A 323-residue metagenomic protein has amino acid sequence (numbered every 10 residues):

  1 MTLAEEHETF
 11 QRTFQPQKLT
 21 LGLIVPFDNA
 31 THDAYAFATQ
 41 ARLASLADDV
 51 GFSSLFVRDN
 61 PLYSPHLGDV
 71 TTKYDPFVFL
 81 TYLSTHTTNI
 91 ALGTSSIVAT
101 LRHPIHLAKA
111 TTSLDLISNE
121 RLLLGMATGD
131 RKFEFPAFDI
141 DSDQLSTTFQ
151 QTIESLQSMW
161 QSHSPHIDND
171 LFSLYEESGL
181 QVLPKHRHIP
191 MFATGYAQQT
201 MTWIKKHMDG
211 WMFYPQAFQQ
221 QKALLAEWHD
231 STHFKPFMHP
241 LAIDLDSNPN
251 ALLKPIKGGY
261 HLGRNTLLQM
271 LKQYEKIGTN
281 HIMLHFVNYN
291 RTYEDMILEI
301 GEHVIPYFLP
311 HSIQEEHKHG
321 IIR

Functional and structural regions predicted by a protein language model:
M1-H86, I189, V287-N290, E299 (+2 more regions): N-terminal beta1-alpha1-beta2 module of alpha/beta enzyme domains
M1-Q17, D143-R187, Y214-R323: An alpha-helical appendage that flanks or caps ligand/catalytic pockets
P16-Y35, A99-D168, N290: Flexible, glycine-rich active-site loops centered on histidine and acidic residues that chelate a metal or position
L21-V25, L55-V57, L92-T94, L122-M126 (+4 more regions): Hydrophobic faces of well-ordered beta-strands that scaffold small-molecule active sites in alpha/beta enzyme cores
V25-F37, I97-I105, R187-Y196, A251-N265: Active-site mouth loops of central-metabolism enzymes
A34-A47, A110, A193-W203, L262-Y274: Short, acidic/polar
A41-R58, W203-Y214, Q273-N280: Catalytic domains of carbohydrate-active enzymes, especially glycoside hydrolases
D59, L83, L114, L124 (+6 more regions): Conserved, mostly hydrophobic/aromatic
